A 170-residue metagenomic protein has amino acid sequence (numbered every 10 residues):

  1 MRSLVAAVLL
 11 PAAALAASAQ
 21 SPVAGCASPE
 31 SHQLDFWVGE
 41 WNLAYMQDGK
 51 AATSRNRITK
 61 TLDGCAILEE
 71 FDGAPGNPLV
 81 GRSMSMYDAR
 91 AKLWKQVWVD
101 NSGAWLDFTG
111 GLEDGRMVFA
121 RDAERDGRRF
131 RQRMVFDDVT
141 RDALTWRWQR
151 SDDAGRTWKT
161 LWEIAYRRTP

Functional and structural regions predicted by a protein language model:
S3-A16: Bacterial N-terminal signal peptides
A19-P170: Hydrophobic small-molecule pocket/channel-lining residues, especially in calycin-type beta-barrels
